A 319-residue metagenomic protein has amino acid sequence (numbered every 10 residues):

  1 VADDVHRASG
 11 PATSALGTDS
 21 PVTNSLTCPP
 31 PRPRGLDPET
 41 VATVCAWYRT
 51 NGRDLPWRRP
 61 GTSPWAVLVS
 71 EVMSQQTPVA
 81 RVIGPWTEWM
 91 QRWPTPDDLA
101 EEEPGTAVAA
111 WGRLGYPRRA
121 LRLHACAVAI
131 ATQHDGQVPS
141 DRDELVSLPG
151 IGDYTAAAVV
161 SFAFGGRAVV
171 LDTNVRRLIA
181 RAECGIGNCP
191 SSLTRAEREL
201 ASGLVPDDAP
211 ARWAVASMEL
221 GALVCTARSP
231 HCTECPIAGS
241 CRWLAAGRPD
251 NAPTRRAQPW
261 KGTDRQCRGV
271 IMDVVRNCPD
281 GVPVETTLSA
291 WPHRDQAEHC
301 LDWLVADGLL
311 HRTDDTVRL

Functional and structural regions predicted by a protein language model:
A2-R34: Intrinsically disordered, low-complexity terminal tails and inter-domain linkers enriched for S/T/G/P/D/E
L26-T62: Charge-rich, intrinsically disordered N-terminal extensions that act as flexible nucleic-acid engagement or regulatory
W47-R268, R276-D295: Catalytic cores of DNA base-excision repair glycosylases
V159, C300-W303, R318: Residues in the recognition helix of alpha-helical DNA-binding motifs
S289-A290, T316-R318: Peripheral (non-transmembrane) domains and long loops of multi-pass membrane proteins
W291-V305: Short amphipathic alpha-helical interaction segments
V305-V317: A short, conserved structural fragment
